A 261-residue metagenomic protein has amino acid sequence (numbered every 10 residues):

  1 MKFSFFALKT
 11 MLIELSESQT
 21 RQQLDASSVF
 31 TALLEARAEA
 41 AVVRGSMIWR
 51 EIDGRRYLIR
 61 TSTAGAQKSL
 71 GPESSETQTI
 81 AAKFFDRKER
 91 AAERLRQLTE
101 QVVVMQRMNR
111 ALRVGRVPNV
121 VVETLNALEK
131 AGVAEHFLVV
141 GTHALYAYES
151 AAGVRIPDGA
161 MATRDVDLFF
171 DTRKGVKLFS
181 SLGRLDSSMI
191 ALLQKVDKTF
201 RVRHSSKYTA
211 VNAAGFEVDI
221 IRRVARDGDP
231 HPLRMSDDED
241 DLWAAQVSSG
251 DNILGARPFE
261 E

Functional and structural regions predicted by a protein language model:
M1-R56, S62-A64, S69-E261: Compositionally biased terminal segments of proteins
